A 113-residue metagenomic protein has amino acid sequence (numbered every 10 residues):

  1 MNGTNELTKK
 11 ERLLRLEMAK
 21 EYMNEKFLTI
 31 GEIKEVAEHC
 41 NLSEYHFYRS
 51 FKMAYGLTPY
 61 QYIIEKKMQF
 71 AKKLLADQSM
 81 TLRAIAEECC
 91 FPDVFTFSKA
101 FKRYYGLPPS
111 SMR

Functional and structural regions predicted by a protein language model:
M1-Y22, E35, C40, E44-Y48: An amphipathic alpha-helical interaction segment
E17-K34, M53-P92: Terminal helix-turn-helix DNA-binding modules in bacterial transcription factors
E25, H39, S43, L74-D77 (+1 more regions): Histidine kinase transmitter module recognition
L42, K66, F70, A100: Active-site helix adjacent to the Tyr-X3-Lys
S43, P92-D93: Helix-turn-helix DNA-binding motif, specifically the short coil turn and the N-cap/start of the second
H46-F47, F51, T96-F97, F101: Short hydrophobic/aromatic patch on the recognition helix
K99-R113: …primarily DNA-binding HTH/wHTH and HhH modules…
